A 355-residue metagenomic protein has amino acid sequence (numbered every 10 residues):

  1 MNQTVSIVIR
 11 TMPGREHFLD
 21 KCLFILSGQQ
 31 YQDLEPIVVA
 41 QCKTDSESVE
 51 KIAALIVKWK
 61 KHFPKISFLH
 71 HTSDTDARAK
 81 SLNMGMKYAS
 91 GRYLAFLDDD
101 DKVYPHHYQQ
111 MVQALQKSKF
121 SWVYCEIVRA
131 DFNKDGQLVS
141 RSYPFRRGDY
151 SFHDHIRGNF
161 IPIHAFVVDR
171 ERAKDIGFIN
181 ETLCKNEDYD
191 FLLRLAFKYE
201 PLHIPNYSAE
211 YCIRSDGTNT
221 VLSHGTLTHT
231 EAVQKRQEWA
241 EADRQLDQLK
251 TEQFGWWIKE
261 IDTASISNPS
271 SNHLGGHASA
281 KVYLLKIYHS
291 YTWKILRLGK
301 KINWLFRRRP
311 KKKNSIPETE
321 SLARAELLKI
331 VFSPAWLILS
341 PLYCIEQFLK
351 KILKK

Functional and structural regions predicted by a protein language model:
M1-S27: N-proximal low-complexity "stem/linker" segments adjacent to membrane-targeting elements
L23-T72: Acidic donor-binding segment of Leloir-type glycosyltransferases
H71-A89: Glycine-rich, basic loop-to-helix element that forms the pyrophosphate-binding segment of sugar-nucleotide handling
L94: Short aromatic/hydrophobic "clamp" motif used to bind/position activated sugar donors
H106-L138: Conserved donor NDP-sugar-binding/catalytic core segment of glycosyltransferases
D154, Y207, Y211-R214, T220-W256: Catalytic core of nucleotide-sugar-dependent glycosyltransferases
C184-F191: Acidic donor-binding loop at a coil-to-helix junction in glycosyltransferase catalytic cores that engages
Q245-K355: Boundary detector for helix-to-coil junctions that initiate low-complexity/charged tails
